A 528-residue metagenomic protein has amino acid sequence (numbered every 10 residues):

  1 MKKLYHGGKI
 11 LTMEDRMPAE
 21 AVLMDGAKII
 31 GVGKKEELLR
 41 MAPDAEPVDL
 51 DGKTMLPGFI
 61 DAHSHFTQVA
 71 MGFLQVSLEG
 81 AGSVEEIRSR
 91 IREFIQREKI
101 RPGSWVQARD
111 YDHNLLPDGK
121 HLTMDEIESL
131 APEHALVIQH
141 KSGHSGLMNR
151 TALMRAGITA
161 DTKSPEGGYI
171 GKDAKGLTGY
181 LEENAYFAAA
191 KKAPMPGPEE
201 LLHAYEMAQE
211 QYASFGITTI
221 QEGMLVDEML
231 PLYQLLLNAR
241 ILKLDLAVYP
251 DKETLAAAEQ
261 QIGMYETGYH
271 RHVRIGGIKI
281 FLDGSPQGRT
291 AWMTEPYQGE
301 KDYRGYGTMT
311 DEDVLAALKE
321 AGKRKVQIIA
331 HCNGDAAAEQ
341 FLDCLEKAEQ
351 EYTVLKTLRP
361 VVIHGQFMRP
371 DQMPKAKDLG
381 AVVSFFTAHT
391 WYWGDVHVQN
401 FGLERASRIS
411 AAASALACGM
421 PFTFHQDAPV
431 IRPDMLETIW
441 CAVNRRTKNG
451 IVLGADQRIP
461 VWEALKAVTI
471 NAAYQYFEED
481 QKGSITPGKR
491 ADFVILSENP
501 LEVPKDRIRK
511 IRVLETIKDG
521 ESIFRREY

Functional and structural regions predicted by a protein language model:
K2-H6, L11-M17, A21-Q260, I280 (+9 more regions): Divalent metal-binding segments
T12-D15, H270-R271, Y474, K505-I508: Short loop/turn motifs at secondary-structure junctions and domain boundaries
H65, V273-T290, A381-W391: Non-cysteine beta-strand/loop elements that form the S-adenosyl-L-methionine
F94, Q211, Y474-Q475, T516 (+1 more regions): Short alpha-helical functional segments enriched in proximate histidine and acidic residues
M148, H270, R274: Carboxylate/His-rich catalytic cores and anion/metal-binding grooves
L236-A239, M264-H270, A376-D378: Acidic (Asp/Glu)-rich catalytic clusters
K319-I329, A336-P360, H364-G365, P370-D378 (+2 more regions): His/Asp/Glu-enriched, well-ordered alpha-helical/loop segment that forms or immediately abuts the divalent-metal
R525-Y528: Glycine- and charge-enriched low-complexity intrinsically disordered segments
